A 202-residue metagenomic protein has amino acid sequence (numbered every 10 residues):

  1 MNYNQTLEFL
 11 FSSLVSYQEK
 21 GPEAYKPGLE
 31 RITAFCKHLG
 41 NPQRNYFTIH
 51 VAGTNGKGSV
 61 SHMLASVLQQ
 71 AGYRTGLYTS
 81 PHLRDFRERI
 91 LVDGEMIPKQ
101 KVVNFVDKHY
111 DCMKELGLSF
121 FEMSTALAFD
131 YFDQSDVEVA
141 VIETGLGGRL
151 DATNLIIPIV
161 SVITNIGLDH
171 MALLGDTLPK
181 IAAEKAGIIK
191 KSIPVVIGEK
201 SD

Functional and structural regions predicted by a protein language model:
M1-G53, V60, S66-A71: Short functional linear segments
S16-Y17, G167-D169: A short, flexible beta-alpha/helix-coil linker loop
P22-L29, T33-R44, Q70-I156, A172-G175 (+2 more regions): ATP-dependent carboxylate-amine ligase catalytic core
I49, G76-Y78, V160-V162, V196: Hydrophobic/aromatic beta-strand patches that form the interior of the parallel beta-sheet core in alpha/beta enzyme
V51-T54, G58, T125, V141 (+2 more regions): Buried hydrophobic positions in well-ordered alpha/beta secondary-structure cores of metabolic enzymes
T79-P81, E143-L146, N165-I166, E184-K185 (+2 more regions): Fold-independent oxyanion-binding glycine-rich loops and adjacent beta-strand/coil segments at enzyme active sites
N154-N165: Inter-motif core of Ras-like GTPase G domains
I159-V160, A172-D202: Internal gly/pro-rich beta-alpha loop/helix module that stabilizes soluble enzyme cofactors or their anionic handles
